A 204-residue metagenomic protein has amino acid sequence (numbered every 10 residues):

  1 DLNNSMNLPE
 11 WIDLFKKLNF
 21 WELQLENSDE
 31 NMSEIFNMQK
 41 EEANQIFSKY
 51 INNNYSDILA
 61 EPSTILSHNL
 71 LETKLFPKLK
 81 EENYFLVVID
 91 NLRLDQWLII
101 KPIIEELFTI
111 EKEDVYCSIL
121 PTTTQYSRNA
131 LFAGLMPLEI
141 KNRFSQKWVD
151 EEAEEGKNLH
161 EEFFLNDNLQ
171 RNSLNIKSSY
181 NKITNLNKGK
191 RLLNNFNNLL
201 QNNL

Functional and structural regions predicted by a protein language model:
D1-Y84, N91-L204: …; additionally, a secondary subgroup of soluble metalloenzymes is captured
